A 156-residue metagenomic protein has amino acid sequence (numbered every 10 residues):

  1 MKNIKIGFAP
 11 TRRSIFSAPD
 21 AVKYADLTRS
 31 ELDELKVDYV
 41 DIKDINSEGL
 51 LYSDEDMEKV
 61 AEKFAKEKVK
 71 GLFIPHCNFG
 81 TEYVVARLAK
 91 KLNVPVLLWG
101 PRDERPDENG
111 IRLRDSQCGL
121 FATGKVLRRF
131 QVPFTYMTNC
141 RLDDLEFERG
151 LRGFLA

Functional and structural regions predicted by a protein language model:
M1-A156: An N-terminal assembly and electron-transfer interface module characteristic of large anaerobic redox and radical
